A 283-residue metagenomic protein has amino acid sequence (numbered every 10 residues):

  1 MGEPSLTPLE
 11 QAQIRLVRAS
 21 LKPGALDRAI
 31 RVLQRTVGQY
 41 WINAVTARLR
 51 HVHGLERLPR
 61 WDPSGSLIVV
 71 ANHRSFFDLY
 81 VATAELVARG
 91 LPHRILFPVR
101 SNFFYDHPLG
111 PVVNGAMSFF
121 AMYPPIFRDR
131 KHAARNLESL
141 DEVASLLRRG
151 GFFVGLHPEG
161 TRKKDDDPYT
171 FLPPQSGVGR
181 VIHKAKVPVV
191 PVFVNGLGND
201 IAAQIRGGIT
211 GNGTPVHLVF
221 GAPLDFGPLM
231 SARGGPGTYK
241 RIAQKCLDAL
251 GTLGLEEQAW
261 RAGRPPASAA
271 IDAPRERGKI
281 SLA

Functional and structural regions predicted by a protein language model:
M1-I95, S101, P108-G110, G115 (+2 more regions): Membrane-anchoring hydrophobic helices of lipid-metabolizing enzymes
G2-K22, L26, A134-A283: Non-catalytic C-terminal accessory region of glycerolipid acyltransferases and related lyso-lipid remodeling enzymes
N43-L49, R130-R135, D167-Y169: Short, flexible loop segments at the rims of nucleotide/cofactor-binding pockets, characterized by
L58-R60, F104-D106, R130-R135, L224-P228: A short acidic, often aromatic-flanked loop/helix-cap motif at beta-alpha or helix-coil junctions that lines enzyme
S75, F103-F104, G160-K163: Solvent-exposed loop/turn segments at secondary-structure junctions within structured extracellular/periplasmic domains
P98, P124, P188-V192: Hydrophobic/aromatic beta-strand patches that form the interior of the parallel beta-sheet core in alpha/beta enzyme
Y105-P108, N199-I201: A short beta-to-alpha transition loop/helix N-cap that caps and shapes the active-site region
A121-K131, T161-K164: Short, basic, glycine/proline-bearing loop/turn elements
